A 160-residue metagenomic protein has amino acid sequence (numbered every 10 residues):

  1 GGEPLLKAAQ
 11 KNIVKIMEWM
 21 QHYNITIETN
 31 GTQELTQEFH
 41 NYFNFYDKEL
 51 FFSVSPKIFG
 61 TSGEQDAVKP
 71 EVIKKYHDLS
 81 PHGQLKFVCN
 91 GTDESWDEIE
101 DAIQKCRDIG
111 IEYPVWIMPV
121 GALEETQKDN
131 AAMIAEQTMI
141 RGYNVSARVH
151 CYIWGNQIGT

Functional and structural regions predicted by a protein language model:
G1-E3: Active-site groove signature of glycoside hydrolases
L5-T160: Conserved AdoMet/S-adenosylmethionine-binding subsite of the radical SAM
